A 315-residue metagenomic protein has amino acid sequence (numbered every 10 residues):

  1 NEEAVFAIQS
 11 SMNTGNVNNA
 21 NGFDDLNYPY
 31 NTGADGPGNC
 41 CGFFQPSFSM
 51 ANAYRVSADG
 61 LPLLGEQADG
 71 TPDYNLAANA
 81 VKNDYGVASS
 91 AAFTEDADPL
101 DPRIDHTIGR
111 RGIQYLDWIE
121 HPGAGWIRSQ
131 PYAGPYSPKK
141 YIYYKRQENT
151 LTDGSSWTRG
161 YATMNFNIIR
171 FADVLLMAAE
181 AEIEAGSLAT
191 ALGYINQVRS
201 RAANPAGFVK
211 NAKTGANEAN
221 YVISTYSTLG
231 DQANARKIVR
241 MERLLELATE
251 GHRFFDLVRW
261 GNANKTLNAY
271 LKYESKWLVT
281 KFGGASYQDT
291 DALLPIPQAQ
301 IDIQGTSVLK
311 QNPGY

Functional and structural regions predicted by a protein language model:
N1-T32, D59-Y315: Acidic/polar-rich alpha-helix caps and helix-coil junctions
S11, F44-P46: Catalytic-core regions of glycoside hydrolase
D35-G36: C-terminal cap/substrate-recognition region of VAO/PCMH-type FAD-linked oxidoreductases
C40-C41: Sequence contexts marking disulfide-bonded cysteines in secreted/extracellular proteins
S49, A53, D59-G60: Glycine/tryptophan-enriched, flexible segments
